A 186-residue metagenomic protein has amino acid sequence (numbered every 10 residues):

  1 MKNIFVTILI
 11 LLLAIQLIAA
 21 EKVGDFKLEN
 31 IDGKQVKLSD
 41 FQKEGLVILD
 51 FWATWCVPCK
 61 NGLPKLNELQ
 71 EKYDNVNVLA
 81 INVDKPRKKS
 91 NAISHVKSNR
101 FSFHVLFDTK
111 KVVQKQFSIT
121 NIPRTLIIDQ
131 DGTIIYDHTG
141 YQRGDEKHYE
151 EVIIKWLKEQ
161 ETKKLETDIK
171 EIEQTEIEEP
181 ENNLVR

Functional and structural regions predicted by a protein language model:
I4-I15: Sec-dependent N-terminal signal peptides
L17-E21: Boundary at the C-terminal end of the N-terminal hydrophobic targeting segment
D25-L46: A short beta-strand-turn-helix
G45-V47, F51-W55, N121: Short pre-active-site segment immediately N-terminal to redox-active cysteine/selenocysteine motifs in thiol-based
F51-E68: Conserved redox-active cysteine motifs that mediate thiol-disulfide chemistry, especially di-cysteine Cys-X(1-2)-Cys
V76-K89, S102-K110: Thiol-based oxidoreductase modules, predominantly thioredoxin-like and allied folds used for disulfide exchange
I93-D131: Short, internal strand/loop/helix patches that form the active-site neighborhood or redox-interaction surface
I128-R186: Thiol-/selenol-based redox modules, centered on thioredoxin-like and closely related oxidoreductase domains
